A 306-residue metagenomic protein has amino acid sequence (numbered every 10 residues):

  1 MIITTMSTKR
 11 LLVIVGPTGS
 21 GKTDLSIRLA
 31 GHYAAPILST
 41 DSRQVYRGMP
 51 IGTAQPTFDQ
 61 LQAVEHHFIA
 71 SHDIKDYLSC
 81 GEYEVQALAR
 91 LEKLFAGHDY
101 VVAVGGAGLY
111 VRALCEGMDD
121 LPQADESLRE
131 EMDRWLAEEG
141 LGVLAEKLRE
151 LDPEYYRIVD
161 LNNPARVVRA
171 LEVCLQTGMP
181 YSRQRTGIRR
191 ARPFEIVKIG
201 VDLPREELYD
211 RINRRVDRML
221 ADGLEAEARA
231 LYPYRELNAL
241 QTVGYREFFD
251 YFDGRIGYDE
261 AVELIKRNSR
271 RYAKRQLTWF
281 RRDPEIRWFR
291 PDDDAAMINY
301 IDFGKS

Functional and structural regions predicted by a protein language model:
M1-S306: Phosphate/pyrophosphate-binding catalytic cores of soluble transferases and nucleic-acid-acting enzymes
